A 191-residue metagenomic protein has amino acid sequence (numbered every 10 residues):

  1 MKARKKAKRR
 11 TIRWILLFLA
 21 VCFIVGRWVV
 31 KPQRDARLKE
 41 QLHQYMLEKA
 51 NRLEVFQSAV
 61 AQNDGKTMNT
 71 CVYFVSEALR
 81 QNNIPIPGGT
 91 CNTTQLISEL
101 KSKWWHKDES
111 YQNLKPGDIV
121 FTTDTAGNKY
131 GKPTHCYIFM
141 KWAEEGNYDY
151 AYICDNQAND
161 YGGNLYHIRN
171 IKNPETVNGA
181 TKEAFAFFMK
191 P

Functional and structural regions predicted by a protein language model:
K2-A20, G26-V29: N-terminal Sec-pathway targeting helices
K2-I12, S58, N113-L114, D149-A151: Hydrophobic transmembrane signal anchors and adjacent membrane-proximal interface regions, especially in viral
F18-V21, V30, S102, H167: Generic detector of low-complexity/intrinsically disordered segments and short hydrophobic N-terminal stretches
I24-G88: N-terminal capping segments
R27-P32, K132-P191: Aromatic- and glycine-rich peptidoglycan recognition patches
M46-E54, A78-I86, L100-W104, D124 (+3 more regions): Sec/Tat-exported extracytoplasmic proteins
G89-Y161: ...with weaker cross-activation on analogous glycine-rich loops/strands in unrelated enzymes
